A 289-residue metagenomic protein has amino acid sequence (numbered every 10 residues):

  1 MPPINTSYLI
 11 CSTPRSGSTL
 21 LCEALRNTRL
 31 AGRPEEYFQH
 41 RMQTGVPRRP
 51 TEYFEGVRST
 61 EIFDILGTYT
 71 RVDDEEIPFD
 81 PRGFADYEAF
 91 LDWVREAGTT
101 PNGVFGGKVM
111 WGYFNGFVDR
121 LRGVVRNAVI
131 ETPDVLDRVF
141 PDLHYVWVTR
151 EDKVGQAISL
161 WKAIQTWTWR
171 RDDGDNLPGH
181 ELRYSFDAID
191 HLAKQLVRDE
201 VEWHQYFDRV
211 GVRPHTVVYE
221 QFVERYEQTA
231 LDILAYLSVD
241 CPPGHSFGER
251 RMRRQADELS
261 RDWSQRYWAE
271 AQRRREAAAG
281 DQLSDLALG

Functional and structural regions predicted by a protein language model:
M1-P101, R251-L259, W263: PAPS-dependent sulfotransferase catalytic core
P3, T13-P14, G83, T99 (+4 more regions): Aromatic-acidic/polar surface patches that form glycan- and anion
Y8, G32, F105-G107, H144-V148 (+1 more regions): Hydrophobic/aromatic beta-strand patches that form the interior of the parallel beta-sheet core in alpha/beta enzyme
G17-L30, T216-C241: PAPS/PAP-binding and catalytic site of the sulfotransferase fold
S18, Q39, G112, K153-V154 (+1 more regions): Surface-exposed, flexible loop/turn segments at secondary-structure boundaries
P47-S59, D175-D190, Q221, C241-G289: PAPS-dependent sulfotransferase catalytic core
P101-H204, D208, E227-P242: PAPS-dependent sulfotransferase catalytic domain
